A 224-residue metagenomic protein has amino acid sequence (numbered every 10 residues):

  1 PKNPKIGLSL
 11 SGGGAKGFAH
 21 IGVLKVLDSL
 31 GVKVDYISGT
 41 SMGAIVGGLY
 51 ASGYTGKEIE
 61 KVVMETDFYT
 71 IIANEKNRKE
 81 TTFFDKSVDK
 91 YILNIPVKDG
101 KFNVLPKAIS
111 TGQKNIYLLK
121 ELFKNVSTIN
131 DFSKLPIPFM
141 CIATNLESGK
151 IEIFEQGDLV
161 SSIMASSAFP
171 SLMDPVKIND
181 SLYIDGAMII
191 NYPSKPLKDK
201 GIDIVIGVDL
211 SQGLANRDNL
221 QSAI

Functional and structural regions predicted by a protein language model:
P1-T40, G48-I224: Patatin-like phospholipase
